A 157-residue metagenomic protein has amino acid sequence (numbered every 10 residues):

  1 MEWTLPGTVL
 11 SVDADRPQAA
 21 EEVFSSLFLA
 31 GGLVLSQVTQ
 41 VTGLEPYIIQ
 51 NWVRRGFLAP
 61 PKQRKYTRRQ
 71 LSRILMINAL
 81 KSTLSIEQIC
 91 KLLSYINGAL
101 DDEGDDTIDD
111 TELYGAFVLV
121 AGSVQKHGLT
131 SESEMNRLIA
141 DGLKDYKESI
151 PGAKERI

Functional and structural regions predicted by a protein language model:
M1-N97: Basic helix-turn-helix/winged-helix DNA-binding cores and closely related short helical interaction motifs
G98-I157: Intrinsically disordered, low-complexity, charge-dense segments enriched in Lys/Arg and Glu/Asp interspersed
